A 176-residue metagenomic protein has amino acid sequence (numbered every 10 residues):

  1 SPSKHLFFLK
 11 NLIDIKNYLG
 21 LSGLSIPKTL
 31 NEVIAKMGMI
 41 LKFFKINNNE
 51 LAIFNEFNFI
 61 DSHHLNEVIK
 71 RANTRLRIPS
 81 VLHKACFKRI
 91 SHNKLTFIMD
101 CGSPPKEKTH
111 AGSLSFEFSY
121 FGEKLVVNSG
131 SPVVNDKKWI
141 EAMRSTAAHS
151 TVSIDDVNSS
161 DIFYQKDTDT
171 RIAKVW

Functional and structural regions predicted by a protein language model:
P2-S131: Carbohydrate-active enzyme catalytic cores, enriched for enzymes that act on polyanionic acidic polysaccharides
V134-W176: CBM-like, beta-strand-rich accessory domains located in the C-terminal region of large, secreted polysaccharide-active
